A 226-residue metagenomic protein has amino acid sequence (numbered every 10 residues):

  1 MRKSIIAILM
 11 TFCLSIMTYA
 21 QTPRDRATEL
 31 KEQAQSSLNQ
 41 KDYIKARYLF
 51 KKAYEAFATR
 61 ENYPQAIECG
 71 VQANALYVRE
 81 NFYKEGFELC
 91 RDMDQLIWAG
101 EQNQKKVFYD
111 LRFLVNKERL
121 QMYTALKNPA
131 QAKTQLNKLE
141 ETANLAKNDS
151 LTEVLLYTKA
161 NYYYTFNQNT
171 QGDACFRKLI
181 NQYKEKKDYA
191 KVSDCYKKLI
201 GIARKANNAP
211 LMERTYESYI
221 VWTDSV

Functional and structural regions predicted by a protein language model:
R2-I6, M10, L14-V226: A "functional boundary" signal
